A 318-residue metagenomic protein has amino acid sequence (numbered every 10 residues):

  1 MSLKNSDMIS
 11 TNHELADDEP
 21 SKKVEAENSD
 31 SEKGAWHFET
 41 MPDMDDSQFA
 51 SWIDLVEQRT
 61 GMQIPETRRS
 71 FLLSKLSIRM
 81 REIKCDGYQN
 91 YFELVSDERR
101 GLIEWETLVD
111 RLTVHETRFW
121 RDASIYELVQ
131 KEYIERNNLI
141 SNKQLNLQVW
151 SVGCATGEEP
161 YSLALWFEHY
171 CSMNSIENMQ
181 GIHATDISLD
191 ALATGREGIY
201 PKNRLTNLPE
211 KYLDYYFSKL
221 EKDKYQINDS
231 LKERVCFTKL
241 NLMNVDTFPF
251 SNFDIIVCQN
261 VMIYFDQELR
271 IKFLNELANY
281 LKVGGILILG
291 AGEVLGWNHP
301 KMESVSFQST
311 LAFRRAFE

Functional and structural regions predicted by a protein language model:
S2-Q148: Conserved AdoMet
L145-G157, H183: Conserved class I S-adenosyl-L-methionine
V152, M173-V257, V261-F265, L269 (+2 more regions): Extended basic-aromatic, gly/pro-enriched interface segments that bind polyanionic ligands
T156-N174: Conserved SAM-binding loop of SAM-dependent methyltransferases across substrates and taxa, primarily the Class I
I271-V283: A short glycine-rich, Lys/Arg-flanked "PGG" loop and its adjoining helix->strand segment in the class I
V283-A291: Conserved beta-strand signature within the Rossmann-like core of class I S-adenosyl-L-methionine
G296-E318: Core SAM-dependent methyltransferase catalytic element
